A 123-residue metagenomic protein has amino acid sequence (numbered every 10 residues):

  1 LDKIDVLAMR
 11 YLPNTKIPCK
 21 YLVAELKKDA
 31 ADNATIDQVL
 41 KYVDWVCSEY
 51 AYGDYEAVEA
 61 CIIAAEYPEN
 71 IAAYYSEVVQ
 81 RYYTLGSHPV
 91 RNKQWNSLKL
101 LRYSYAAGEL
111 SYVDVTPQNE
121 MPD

Functional and structural regions predicted by a protein language model:
L1-D123: Charged, terminal alpha-helix-loop-beta segments that serve as non-catalytic nucleic-acid engagement and/or assembly
